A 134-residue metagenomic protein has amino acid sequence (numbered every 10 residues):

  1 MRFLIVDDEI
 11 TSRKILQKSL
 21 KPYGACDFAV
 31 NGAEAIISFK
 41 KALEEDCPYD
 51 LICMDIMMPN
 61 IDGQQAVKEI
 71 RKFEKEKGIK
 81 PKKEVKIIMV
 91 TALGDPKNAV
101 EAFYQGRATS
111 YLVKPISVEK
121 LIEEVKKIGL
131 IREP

Functional and structural regions predicted by a protein language model:
I10-F28: Two-component/phosphorelay signaling modules centered on CheY-like receiver
F28-K41, G63: Helix N-cap/capping motif at the beta->alpha junctions
L43-C53: Active-site beta3 strand of CheY-like receiver
I52-D55, A66: Active-site T/S-Asp motif of two-component receiver
M58: Receiver (REC) domain active-site loop signature in two-component systems and cognate sites in sensor histidine kinases
Q65, K77, K82-K83, G94-S110 (+2 more regions): Alpha4 helix (beta4-alpha4-beta5 surface) of REC/receiver domains from two-component response regulators
V113-K114: A Lys-centered signature of the CheY-like receiver
